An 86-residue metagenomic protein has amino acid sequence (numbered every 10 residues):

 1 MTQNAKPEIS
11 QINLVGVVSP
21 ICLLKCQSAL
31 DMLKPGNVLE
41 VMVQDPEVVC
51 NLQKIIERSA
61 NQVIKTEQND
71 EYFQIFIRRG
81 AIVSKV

Functional and structural regions predicted by a protein language model:
M1-P7: Short, compositionally biased "basic patch" segments
P7-G16: Short amphipathic
L14, P20-Q68: Amphipathic, hydrophobic secondary-structure cores in small proteins
D70-F73: Short acidic/glycine-enriched loop/turn segments that link adjacent beta-strands
A81-V86: Short, charged/polar, Gly/Pro-enriched secondary-structure boundary elements
